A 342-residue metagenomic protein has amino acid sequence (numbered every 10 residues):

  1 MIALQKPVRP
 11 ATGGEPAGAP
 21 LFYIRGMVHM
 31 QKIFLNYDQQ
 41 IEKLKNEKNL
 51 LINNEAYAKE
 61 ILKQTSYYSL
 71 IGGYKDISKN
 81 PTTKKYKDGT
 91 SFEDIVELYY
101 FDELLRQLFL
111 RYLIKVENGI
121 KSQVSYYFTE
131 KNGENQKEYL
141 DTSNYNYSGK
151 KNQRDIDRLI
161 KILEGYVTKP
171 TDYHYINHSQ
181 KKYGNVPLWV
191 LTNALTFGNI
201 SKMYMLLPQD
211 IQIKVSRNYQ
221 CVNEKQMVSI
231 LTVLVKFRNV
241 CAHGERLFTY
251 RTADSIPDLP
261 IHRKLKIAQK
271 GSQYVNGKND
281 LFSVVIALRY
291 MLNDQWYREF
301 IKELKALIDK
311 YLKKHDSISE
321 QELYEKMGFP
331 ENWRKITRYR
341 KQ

Functional and structural regions predicted by a protein language model:
M1-K236, F248-Q342: Extended intrinsically disordered or low-complexity regions, especially N/C-terminal cytosolic tails and loops, rather
G244: Acidic/aromatic/glycine-rich contiguous surface patches that form carbohydrate-binding/processing clefts and analogous
